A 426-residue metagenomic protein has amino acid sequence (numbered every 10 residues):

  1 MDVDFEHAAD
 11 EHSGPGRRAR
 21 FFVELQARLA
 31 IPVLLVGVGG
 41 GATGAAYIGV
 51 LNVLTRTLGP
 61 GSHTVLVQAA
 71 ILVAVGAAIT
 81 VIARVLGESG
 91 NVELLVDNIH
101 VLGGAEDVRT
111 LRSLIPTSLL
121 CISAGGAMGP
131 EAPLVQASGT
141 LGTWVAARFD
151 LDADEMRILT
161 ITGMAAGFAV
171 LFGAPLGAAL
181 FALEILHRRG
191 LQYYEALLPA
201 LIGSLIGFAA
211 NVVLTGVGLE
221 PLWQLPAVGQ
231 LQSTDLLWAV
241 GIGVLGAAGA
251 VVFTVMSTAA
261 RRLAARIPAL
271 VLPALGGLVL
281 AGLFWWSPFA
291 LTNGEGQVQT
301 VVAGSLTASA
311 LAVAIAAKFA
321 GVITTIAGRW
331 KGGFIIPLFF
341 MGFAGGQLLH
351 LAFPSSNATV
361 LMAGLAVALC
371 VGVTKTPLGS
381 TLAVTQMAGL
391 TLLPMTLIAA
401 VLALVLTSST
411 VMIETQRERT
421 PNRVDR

Functional and structural regions predicted by a protein language model:
M1-R426: Alpha-helical transmembrane segments and immediately membrane-proximal extracytoplasmic
